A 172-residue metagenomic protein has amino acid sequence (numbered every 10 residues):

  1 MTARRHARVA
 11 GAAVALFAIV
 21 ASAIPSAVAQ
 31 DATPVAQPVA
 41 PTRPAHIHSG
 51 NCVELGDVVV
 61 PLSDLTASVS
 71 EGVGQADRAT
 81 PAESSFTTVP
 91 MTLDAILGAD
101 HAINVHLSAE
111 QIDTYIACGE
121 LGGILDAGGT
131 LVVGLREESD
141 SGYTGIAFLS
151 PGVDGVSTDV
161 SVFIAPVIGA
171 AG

Functional and structural regions predicted by a protein language model:
M1-A13: Bacterial N-terminal signal peptides that target proteins for export
R5-R8, I19, A40: Generic hydrophobic-segment detector
G11, I24-G172: N-terminal leader/targeting pre-sequences
A12-S22: Bacterial N-terminal signal peptides
